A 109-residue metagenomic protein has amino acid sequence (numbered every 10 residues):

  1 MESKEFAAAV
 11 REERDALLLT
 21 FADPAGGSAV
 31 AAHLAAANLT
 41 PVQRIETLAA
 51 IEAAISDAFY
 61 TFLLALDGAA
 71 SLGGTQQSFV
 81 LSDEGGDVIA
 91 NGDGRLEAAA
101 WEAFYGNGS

Functional and structural regions predicted by a protein language model:
M1-Q43, L72-G74: N-terminal low-complexity, intrinsically disordered segments
S3-F6, V10-D15, Q76-S109: Polybasic, proline/glycine-rich intrinsically disordered low-complexity segments
V10, A25, L64-L66, G108-S109: Generic alpha-helical secondary structure signal
P41-L96: Amphipathic protein-protein interaction modules
